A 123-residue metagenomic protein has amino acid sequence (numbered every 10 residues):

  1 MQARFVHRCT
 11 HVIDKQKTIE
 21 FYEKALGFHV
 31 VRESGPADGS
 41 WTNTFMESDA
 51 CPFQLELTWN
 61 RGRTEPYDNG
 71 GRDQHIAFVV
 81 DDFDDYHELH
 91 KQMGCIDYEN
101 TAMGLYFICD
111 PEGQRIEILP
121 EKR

Functional and structural regions predicted by a protein language model:
M1, V31-S34, F45, F78 (+1 more regions): Vicinal oxygen chelate
M1-I19, D73-I76, K122-R123: N-terminal beta-strand motif that seeds the catalytic metal site of vicinal oxygen chelate
R4, T42, C51-F53, R72-Q74 (+1 more regions): Residues that flank catalytic or metal-binding motifs in active/ligand-binding sites
C9-P52, F107: Core segments of cupin and vicinal oxygen chelate
D49-F53, G62-T64, D82-D84: Short, charged/polar surface micro-motifs in flexible loops or helix N-caps
A50-L55, G113-E117: Short, charged/polar, Gly/Pro-enriched secondary-structure boundary elements
L57-W59: Active-site-proximal beta-strand elements of phosphoester/diester hydrolases
